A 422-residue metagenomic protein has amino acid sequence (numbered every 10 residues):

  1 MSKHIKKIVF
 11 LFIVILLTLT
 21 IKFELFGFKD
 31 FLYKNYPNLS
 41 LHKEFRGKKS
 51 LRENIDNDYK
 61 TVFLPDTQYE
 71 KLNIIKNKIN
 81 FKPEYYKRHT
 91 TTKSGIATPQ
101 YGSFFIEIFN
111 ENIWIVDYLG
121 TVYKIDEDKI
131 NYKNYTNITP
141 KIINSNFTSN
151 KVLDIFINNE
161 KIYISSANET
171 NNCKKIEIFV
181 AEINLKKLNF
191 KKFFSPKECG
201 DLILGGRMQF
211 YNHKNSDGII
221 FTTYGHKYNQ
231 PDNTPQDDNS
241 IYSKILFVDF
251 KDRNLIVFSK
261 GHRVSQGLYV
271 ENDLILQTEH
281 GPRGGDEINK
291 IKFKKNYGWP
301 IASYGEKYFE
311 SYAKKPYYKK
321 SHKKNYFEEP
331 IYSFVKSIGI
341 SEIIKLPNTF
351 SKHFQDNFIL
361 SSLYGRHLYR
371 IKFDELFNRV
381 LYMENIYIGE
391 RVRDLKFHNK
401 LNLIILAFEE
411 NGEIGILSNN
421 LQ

Functional and structural regions predicted by a protein language model:
P37-P83, G225-L381, K400-L403, E413: Beta-propeller domain segments
N73-K78, F109-I142: Beta-propeller domains
K82-Y123, S337-K345: Beta-strand-rich domains and repeat architectures in extracellular enzymes and scaffolds, especially beta-propellers
K93-P99, K141-F147, F194-G200, I256-G261 (+2 more regions): Surface loop/turn motifs at the tips and blade-to-blade linkers of beta-strand repeat domains
E107-N110, I157-E160, F210-S216, Y269-N272 (+2 more regions): Residue-level detector of Asp-centered blade-edge/turn motifs that repeat once per structural unit in beta-propeller
S149-K151, N172-N212: Asp-box/WD-like beta-propeller blade repeats and closely related beta-sheet repeat scaffolds
N378-N399: Conserved blade-ending motifs and adjacent loop-strand segments that build the rim/top face of beta-propeller domains
D394-Q422: Blade-level signature of beta-propeller repeat domains, shared across WD40, Kelch, NHL, RCC1 and BNR/Asp-box propellers
